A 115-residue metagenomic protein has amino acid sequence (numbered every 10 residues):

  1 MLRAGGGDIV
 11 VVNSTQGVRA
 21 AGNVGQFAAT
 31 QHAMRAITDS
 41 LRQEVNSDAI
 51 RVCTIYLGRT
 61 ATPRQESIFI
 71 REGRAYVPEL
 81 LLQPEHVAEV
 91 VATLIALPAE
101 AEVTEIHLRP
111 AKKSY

Functional and structural regions predicted by a protein language model:
M1, R19, S40-I50: Active-site-adjacent segment of SDR/Rossmann-fold oxidoreductases
D8, R51-C53: Structural signature of beta-strand start/N-cap positions in the alpha/beta core of ABC transporter nucleotide-binding
S14: Residue(s) in the substrate-gating loop at a strand-loop-helix junction that position the organic substrate next
A21-G25: Active-site loop immediately N-terminal to the catalytic Tyr-X3-Lys motif of short-chain dehydrogenase/reductase
T30: Active-site helix of classical SDR
A33, I37-V45, I55: Hydrophobic alpha-helix immediately C-terminal to the catalytic Tyr-X-X-X-Lys motif of short-chain
T54-I55, A75-S114: C-terminal helical subdomain
Y56-I68: Short beta-loop-alpha junction of Rossmann-like oxidoreductase domains
